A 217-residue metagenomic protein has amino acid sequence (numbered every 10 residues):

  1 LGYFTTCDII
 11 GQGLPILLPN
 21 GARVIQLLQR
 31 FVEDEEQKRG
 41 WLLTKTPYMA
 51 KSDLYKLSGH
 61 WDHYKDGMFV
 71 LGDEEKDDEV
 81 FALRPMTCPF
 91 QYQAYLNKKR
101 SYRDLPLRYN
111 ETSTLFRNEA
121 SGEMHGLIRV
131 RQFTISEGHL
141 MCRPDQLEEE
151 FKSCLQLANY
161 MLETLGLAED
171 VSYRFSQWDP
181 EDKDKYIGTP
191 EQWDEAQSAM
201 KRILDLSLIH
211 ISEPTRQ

Functional and structural regions predicted by a protein language model:
L1-M124, I128, L140, E163 (+2 more regions): Auxiliary tRNA-acceptor-end handling modules of aminoacyl-tRNA synthetases
L28, E150-C154, A196: Hydrophobic alpha-helical membrane-association signature
L28, V32, E111-T112, T134-I135 (+2 more regions): Extended, hydrophobic alpha-helical segments in both membrane/secreted and soluble proteins
T46, W193-L208: Amphipathic alpha-helical
Q146-L162: Long hydrophobic segments that form regular secondary structure
M161-V171, L206-L208: Flexible helix-coil linker/hinge segments at domain or subdomain boundaries
G166-S198: Conserved, charged catalytic cores of large soluble enzymes
S207-Q217: Residue-level detector of conserved catalytic or cofactor/ligand-binding positions in enzyme active sites
